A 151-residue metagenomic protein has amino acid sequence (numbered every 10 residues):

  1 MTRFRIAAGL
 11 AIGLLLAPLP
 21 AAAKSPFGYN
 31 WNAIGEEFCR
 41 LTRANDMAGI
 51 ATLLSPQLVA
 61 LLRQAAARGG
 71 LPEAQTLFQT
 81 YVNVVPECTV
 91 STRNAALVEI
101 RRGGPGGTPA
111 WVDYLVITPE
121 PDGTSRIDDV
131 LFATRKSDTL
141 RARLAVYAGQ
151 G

Functional and structural regions predicted by a protein language model:
M1-R5: Positively charged n-region of N-terminal signal peptides that target proteins for export
A7-A17: Bacterial N-terminal signal peptides
L19-A23: Sec/Tat signal peptide C-region and signal peptidase I cleavage site
K24-G69: Core segments of small alpha/beta cavity-forming domains
K24-P26, V59-Y114: Surface-exposed, charged secondary-structure patches
F38-T42, E87-S91, R126: Sequence contexts marking disulfide-bonded cysteines in secreted/extracellular proteins
N94, G106-V112, D128-G151: Low-complexity, intrinsically disordered terminal/linker segments enriched in charged and Gly/Pro repeats
A110-R126: A short, surface-exposed beta-strand/turn
